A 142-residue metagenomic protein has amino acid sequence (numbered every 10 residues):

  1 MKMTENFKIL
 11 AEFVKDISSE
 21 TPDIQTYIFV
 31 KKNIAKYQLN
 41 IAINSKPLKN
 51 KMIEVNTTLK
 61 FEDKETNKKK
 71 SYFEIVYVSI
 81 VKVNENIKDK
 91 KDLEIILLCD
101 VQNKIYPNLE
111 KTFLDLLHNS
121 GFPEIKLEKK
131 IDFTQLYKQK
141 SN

Functional and structural regions predicted by a protein language model:
M1-N142: N-terminal intrinsically disordered, cationic/polar leader segments that include organellar targeting peptides
